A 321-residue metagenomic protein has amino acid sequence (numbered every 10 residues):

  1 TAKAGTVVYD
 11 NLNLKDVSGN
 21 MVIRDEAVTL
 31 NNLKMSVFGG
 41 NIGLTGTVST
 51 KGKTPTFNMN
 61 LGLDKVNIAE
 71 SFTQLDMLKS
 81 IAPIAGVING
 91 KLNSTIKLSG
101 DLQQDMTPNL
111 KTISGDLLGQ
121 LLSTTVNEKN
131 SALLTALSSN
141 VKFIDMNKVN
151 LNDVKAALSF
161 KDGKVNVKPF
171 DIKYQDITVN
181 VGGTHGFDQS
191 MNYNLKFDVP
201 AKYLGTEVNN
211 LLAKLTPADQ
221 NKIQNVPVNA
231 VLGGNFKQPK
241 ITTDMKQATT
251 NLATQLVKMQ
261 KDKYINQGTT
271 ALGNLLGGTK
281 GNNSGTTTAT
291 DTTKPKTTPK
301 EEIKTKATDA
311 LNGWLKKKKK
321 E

Functional and structural regions predicted by a protein language model:
T1-Q238, K246-T250, T254, I265-N266 (+3 more regions): Small-residue helix/turn framework positions
G5, D244-E321: Interface/linker segment at the passenger-translocator junction of Type V secretion outer-membrane proteins
